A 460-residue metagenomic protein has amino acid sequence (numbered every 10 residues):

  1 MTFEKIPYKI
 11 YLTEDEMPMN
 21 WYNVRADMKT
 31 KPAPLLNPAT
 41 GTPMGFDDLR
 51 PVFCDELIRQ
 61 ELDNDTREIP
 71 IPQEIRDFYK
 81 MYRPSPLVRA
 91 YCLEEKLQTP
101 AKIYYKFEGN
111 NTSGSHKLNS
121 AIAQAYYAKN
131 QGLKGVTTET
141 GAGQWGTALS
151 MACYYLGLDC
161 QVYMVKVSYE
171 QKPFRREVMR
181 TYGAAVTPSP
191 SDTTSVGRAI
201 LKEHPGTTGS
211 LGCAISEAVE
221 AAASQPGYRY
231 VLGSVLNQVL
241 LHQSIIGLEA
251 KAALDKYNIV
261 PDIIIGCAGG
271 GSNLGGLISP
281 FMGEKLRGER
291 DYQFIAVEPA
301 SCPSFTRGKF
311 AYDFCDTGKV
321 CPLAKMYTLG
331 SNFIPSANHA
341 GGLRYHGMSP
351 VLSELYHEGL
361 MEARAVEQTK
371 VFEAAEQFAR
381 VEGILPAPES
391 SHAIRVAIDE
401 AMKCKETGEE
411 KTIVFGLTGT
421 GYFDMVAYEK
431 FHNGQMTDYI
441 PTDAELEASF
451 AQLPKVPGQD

Functional and structural regions predicted by a protein language model:
F3-L133: Positively charged, low-complexity intrinsically disordered leader regions
E68-P70, I200-Q238, I246, N258 (+3 more regions): Active-site/ligand-binding loops adjacent to catalytic centers
F107-L118, V136-G146, L236-V239, I265-G270 (+4 more regions): Active-site nucleophile and cofactor-binding loops and adjacent substrate-binding regions of central metabolic enzymes
S120, A128-V167, V260-L274, F294 (+1 more regions): A short, small-residue-rich loop immediately preceding and capping a beta-strand
A123-L133, T147-D159, R180-T181, I278-G288 (+1 more regions): Alpha-helix C-terminal capping segments
W145-T208, S304-F314, M425-N433: Active-site-proximal loop->helix
A268-G276, Q368-G434: Claisen-condensing/thiolase-fold acyl-transfer catalytic domains that form or cleave C-C bonds in fatty acid
